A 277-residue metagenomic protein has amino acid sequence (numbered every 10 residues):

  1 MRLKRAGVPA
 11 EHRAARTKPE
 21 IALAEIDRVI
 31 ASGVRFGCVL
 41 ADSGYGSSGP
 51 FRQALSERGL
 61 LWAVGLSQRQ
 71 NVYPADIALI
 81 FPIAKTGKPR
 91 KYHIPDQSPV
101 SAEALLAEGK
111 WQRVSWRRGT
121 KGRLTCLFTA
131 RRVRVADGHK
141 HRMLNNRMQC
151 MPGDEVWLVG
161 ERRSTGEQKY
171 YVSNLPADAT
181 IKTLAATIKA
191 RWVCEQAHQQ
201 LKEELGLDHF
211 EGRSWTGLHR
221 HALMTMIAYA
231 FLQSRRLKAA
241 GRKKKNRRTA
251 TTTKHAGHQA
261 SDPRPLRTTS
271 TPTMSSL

Functional and structural regions predicted by a protein language model:
M1-A15, G65-Q68, V72-V193, R267 (+1 more regions): An anionic, glycine-rich sequence signature occurring as long contiguous blocks
M1-Q68: Polybasic low-complexity intrinsically disordered regions
V39-Y45, W62, Y171, W192-L201 (+1 more regions): Short, conserved catalytic/metal-binding motifs centered on acidic residues
P50, D96, S173, T180-I188 (+2 more regions): Short, solvent-exposed helix-loop connector elements
A177, A190, C194, Q199 (+3 more regions): Short, well-ordered loop/turn and helix-capping segments at boundaries between secondary-structure elements and domains
A222-R235, M274: Short, hydrophobic/amphipathic alpha-helical patches that form generic packing surfaces within helical domains
L232-R267: Conserved nucleotidyltransferase catalytic core and NTase-mimicking acidic/glycine-rich helix/loop elements in nucleic
